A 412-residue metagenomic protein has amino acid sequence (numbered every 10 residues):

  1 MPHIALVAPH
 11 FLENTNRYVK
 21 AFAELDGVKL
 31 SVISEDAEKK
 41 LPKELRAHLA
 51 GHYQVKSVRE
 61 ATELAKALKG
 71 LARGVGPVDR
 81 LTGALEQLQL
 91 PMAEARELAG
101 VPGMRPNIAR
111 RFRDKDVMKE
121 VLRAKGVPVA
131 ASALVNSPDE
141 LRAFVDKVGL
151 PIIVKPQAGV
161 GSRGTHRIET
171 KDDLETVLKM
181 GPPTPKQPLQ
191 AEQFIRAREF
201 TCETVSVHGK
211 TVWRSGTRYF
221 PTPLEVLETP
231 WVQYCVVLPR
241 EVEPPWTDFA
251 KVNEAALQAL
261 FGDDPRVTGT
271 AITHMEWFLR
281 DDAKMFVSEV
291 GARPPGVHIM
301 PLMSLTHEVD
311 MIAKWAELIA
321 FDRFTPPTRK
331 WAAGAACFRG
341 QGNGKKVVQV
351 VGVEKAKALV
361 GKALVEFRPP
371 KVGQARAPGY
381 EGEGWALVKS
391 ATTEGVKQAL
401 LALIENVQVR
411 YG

Functional and structural regions predicted by a protein language model:
M1-F11, T15: Nucleotide-activated donor-dependent transferases that construct or modify glycoconjugates
A5, A124, A316-G412: Peripheral (often C-terminal) accessory segments that flank ATP-dependent C-N-forming ligase machineries
N14-T15, A37-K43, L141, K346: Short, charged/polar "capping" segments at the starts of alpha-helices and the immediately preceding loops
Y18-V28: A short, Lys/Arg-enriched amphipathic alpha-helix followed by its capping loop at the start of a domain
K29-D36: Short internal beta-strands
L45-N136, A143, G379-G382, G395 (+1 more regions): Conserved N-proximal alpha/beta basic substrate-recognition cap immediately N-terminal to, or forming the N-lobe
A130-S132, I152-M180, L189, R196-E203 (+3 more regions): Glycine-rich phosphate-binding loop of ATP-grasp-fold ATP-dependent ligases
Q193-F200, T204-F261, R266-T268, L279-D281 (+3 more regions): ATP-dependent carboxylate/phosphate-activation module, predominantly the ATP-grasp catalytic core and closely related
